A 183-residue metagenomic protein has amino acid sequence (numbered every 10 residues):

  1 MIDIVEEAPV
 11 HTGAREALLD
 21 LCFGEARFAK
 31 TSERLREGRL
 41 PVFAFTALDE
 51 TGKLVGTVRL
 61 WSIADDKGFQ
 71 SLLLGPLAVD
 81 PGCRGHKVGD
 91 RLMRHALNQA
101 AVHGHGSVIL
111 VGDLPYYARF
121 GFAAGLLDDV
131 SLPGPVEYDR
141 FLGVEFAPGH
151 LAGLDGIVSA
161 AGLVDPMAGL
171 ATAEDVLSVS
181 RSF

Functional and structural regions predicted by a protein language model:
I2-R15: A short beta-loop-alpha structural element at the N-terminal edge of CoA-dependent acyl/N-acetyltransferase catalytic
E6, A17-K30, Q99: Helix-loop element at the rim of GNAT/NAT acetyltransferase active sites that forms part of the acceptor-substrate
L35-P41: Short loop/turn motifs at secondary-structure junctions and domain boundaries
A44-T46, K53-I63, Q70-A78: Conserved beta-strand in the GNAT
K53, K67, D80-R91, H103 (+1 more regions): Conserved glycine-rich acetyl-CoA-binding loop
L74, V79, G85-N98, L110: Conserved acetyl-CoA-binding loop-helix of GNAT-fold acetyltransferases
V102-G106, G112-E137: Conserved active-site alpha-helix within GNAT-family acetyltransferase domains
S131-L177: C-terminal "cap" of GNAT-fold acetyltransferases
